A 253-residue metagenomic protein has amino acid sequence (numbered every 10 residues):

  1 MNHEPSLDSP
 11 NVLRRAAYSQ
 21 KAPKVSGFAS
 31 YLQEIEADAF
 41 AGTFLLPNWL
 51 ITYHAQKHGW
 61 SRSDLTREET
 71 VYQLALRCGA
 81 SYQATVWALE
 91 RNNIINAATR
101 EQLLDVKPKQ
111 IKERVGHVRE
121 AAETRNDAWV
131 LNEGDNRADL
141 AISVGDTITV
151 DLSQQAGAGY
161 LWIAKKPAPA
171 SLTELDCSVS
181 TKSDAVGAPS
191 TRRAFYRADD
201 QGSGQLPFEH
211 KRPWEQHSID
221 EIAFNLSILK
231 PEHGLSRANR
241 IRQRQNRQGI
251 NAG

Functional and structural regions predicted by a protein language model:
M1-V106, G253: Conserved binding/catalytic microenvironments
D8, A16-A22, R119-E123, Y196-A198 (+1 more regions): A general structural signal for short secondary-structure boundary/capping elements
Q20, Q33, Q56, Q73 (+8 more regions): Residue-identity detector for glutamine
R62-P167, S236-A238, I250-G253: Pan-zinc metallopeptidase signature
A128-G253: Extracytoplasmic soluble-region selector
